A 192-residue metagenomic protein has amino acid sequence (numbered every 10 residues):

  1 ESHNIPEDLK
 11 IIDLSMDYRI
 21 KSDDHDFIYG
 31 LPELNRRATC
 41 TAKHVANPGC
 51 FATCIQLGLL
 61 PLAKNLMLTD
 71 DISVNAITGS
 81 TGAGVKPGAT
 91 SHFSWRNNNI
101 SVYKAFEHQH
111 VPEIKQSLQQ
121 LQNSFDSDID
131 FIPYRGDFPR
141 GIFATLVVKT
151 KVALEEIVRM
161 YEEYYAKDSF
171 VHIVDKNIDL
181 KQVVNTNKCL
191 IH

Functional and structural regions predicted by a protein language model:
E1-A105, N123-S124: N-terminal Rossmann-like NAD(P) cofactor-binding subdomain of oxidoreductases, focused on the glycine-rich
D70-A76, S80-H192: C-terminal substrate-binding/catalytic lobe of Rossmann-fold NAD(P)-dependent oxidoreductases
